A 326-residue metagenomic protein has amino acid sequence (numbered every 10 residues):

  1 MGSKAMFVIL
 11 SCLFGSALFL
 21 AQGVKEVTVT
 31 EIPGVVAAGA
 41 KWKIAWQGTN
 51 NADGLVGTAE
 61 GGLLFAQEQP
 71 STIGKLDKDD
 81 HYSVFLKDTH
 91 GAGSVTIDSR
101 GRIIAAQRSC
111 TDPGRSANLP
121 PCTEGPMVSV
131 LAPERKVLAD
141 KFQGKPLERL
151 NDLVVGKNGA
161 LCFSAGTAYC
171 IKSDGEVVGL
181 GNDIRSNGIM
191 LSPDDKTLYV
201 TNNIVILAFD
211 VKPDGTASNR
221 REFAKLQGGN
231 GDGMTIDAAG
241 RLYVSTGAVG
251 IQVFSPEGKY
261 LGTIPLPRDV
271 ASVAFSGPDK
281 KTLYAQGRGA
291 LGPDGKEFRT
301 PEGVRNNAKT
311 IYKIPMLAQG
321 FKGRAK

Functional and structural regions predicted by a protein language model:
M1-I9: Bacterial N-terminal signal peptides that target proteins for export
V8-A17: Bacterial N-terminal signal peptides
A21-K326: Sequence-structural signature of mature extracellular/luminal beta-sheet repeat domains, prominently beta-propellers
